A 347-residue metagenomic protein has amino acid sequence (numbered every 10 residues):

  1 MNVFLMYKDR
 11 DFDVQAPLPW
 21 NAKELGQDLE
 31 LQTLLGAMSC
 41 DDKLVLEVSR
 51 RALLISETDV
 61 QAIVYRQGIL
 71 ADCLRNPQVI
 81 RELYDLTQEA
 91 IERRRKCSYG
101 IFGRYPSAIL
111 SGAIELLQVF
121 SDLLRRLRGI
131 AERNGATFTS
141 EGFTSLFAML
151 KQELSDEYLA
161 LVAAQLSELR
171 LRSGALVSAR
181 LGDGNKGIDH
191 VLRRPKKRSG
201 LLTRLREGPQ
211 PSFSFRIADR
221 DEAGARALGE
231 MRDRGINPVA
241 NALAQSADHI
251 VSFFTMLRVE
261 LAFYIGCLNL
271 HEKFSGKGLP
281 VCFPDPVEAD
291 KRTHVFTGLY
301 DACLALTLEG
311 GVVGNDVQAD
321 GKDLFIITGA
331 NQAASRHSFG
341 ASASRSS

Functional and structural regions predicted by a protein language model:
M1-S178: Conserved amphipathic alpha-helical "coupling/scaffold" segments that transmit conformational changes between domains
N2-V14, E260-A333: Conserved NTPase motor "head" modules and their coupling/switch loops across ABC/AAA+ ATPases, GTPases, and GHKL ATPases
Y99-L299: Conserved P-loop NTPase architecture
L176-S178, T293, L324-I326, R345-S346: Structural motif
G187-H190, L304-T307, R336: Short helix/loop capping segments that flank catalytic or ligand/cofactor-binding pockets
K196-G200, V313-V317, S346: Short, low-complexity, polar/charged sequence segments that are solvent-exposed and flexible
L201-R206, A319-K322, S342-S344: Glycine-rich loops and low-complexity Gly/Arg-rich segments that provide flexible linkers or classic glycine-based
R336-S347: Phosphate-binding glycine-rich loops of NTP-binding sites
